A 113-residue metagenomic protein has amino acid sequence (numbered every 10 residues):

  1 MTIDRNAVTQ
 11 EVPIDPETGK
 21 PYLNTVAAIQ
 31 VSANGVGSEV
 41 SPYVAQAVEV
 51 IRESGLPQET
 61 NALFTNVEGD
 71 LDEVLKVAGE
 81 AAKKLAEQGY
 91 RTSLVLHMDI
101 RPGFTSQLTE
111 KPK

Functional and structural regions predicted by a protein language model:
T2-K113: Charge-rich, low-complexity N-terminal segments
